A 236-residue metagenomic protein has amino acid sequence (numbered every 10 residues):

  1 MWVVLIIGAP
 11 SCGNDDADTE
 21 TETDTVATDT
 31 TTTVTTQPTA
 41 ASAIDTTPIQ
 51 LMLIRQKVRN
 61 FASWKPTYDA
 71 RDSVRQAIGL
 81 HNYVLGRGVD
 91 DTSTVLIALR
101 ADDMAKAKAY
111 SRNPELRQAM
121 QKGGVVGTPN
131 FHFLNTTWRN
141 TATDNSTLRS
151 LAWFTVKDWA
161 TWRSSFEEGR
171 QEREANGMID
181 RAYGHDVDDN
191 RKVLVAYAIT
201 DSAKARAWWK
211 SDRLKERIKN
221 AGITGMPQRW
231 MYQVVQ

Functional and structural regions predicted by a protein language model:
M1-V3: Sec-dependent signal peptide recognition, specifically the positively charged N-region followed immediately by
I7-S11: C-terminal motif of bacterial Sec signal peptides marking the signal peptidase cleavage site
G13-Q236: Short S/T/G/P-rich N-terminal loop/turn motif that feeds into the first structured element of a domain
